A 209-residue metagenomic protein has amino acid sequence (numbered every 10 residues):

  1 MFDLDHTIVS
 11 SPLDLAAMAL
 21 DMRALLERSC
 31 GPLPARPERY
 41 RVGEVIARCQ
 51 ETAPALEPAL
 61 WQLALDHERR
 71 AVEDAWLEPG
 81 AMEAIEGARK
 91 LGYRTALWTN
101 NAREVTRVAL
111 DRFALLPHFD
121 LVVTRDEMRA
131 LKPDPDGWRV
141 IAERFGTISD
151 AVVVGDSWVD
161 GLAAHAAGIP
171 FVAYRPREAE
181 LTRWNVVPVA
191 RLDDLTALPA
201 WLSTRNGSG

Functional and structural regions predicted by a protein language model:
M1-L91, E104-R107: N-terminal helical cap/lid subdomain that shapes the substrate entry/recognition surface in HAD-like hydrolases
E86-G87, R103, R107-G209: Asp-based, Mg2+/Mn2+-dependent phosphohydrolase catalytic module
T99-N101: Conserved phosphate-coupling serine/threonine residues in phosphotransfer and NTP-handling enzymes
